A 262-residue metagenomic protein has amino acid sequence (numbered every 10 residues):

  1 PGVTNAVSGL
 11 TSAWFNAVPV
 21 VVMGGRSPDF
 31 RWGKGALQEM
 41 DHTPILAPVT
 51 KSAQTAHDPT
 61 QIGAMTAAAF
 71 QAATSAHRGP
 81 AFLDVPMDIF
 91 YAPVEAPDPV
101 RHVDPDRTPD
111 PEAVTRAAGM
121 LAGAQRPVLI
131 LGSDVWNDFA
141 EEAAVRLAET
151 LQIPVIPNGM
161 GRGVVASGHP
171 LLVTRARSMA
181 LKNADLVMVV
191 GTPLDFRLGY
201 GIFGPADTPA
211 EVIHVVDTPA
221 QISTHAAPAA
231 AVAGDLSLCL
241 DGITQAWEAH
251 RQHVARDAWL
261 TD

Functional and structural regions predicted by a protein language model:
P1-L260: N-terminal alpha/beta PP-like core and its mobile active-site loop of ThDP/TPP-dependent enzymes
